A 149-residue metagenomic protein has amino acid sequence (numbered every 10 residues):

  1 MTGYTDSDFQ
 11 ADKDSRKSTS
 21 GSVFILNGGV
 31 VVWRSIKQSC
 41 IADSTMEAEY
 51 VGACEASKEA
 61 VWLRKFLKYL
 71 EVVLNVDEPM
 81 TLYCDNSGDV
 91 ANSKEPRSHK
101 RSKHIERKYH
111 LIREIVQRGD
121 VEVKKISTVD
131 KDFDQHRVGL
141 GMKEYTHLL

Functional and structural regions predicted by a protein language model:
M1-G3, L82-Y83: Residue-level marker for buried hydrophobic side chains located in beta-strands that build the well-ordered beta-sheet
G3-M46: RNase H-like nuclease fold core
I36-L149: RNase H-like nuclease module associated with reverse transcription
